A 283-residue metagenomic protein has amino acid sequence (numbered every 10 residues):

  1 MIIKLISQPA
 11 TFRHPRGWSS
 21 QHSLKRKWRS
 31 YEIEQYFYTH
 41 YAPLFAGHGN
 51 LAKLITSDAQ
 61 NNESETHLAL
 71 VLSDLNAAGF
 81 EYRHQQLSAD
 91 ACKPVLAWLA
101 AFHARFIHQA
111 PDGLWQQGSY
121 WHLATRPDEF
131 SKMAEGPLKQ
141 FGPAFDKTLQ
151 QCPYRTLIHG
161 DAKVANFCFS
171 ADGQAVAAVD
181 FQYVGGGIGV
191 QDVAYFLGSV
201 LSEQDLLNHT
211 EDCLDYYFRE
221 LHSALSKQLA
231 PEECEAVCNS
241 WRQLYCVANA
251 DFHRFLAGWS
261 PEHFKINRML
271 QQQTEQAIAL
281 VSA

Functional and structural regions predicted by a protein language model:
M1-G118: Conserved ATP-binding subdomain of kinase catalytic cores across diverse folds
M1-I2, F145-G189: Active-site acidic catalytic loop and adjacent metal/ATP-binding pocket of ATP-dependent phosphoryl transfer enzymes
S23, Y36, G186-S226, A248-R268: Active-site activation/catalytic loop segments of kinase-like enzymes and analogous catalytic loops in related
Q35, D74-L75, G160-A162, F181 (+1 more regions): Generic detector of well-ordered alpha-helical packing
S64, A91, Y154, I158-H159 (+4 more regions): Secondary-structure capping and boundary motifs in well-ordered enzyme cores
A78-H159, C168-A171: ATP-dependent phospho-/nucleotidyl transfer catalytic cores
H222-N239: Short mixed-charge
E235-A283: Regulatory N- and C-terminal appendages and interdomain linkers associated with kinase/kinase-like NTP transferase
